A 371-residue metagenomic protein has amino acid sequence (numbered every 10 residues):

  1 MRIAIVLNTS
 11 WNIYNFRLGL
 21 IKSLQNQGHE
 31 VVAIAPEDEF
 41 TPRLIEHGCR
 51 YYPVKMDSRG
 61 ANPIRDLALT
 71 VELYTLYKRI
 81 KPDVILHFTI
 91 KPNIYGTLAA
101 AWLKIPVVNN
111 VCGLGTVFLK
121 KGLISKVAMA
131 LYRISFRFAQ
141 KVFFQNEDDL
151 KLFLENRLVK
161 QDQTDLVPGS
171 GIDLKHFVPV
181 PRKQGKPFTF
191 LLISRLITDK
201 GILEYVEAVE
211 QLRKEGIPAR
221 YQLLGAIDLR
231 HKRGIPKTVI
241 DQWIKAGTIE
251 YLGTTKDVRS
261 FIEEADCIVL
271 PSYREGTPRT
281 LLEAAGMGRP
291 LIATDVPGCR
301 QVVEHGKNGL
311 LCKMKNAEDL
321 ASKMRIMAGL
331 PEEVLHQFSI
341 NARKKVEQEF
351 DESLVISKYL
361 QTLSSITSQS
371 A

Functional and structural regions predicted by a protein language model:
N15-G19, F188, L192, I197-Q211 (+2 more regions): A conserved mid-protein helix/loop that constitutes part of the nucleotide-sugar donor-binding site
A35-D38, I193, R220-I235: Glycosyltransferase donor-sugar binding loop
Y52, R133-P179: Donor nucleotide-sugar binding/catalytic pocket of nucleotide-sugar-dependent glycosyltransferases
H87-N93, V111: Short His-centered aromatic/hydrophobic patch
T254, Y273: Aromatic "clamp/platform" in nucleotide-sugar-dependent glycosyltransferases that forms part of the donor/acceptor
P290-A293, V303: Short hydrophobic beta-strand element within catalytic cores of glycosyltransferases and related nucleotide-activated
H305-G306, L310-A317, I326-E332: Conserved acidic donor-binding segment of nucleotide-sugar-dependent glycosyltransferases
D319, I326, E333-E349, V355-Q361: A short, well-ordered alpha-helix in the C-terminal region of glycosyltransferases
